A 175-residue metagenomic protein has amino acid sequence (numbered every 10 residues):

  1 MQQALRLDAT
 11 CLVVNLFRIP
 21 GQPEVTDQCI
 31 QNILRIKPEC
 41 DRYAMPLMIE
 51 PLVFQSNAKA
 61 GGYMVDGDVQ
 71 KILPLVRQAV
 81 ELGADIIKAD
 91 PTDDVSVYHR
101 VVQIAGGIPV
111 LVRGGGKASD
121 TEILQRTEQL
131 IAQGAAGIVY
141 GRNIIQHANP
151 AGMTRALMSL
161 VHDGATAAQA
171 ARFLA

Functional and structural regions predicted by a protein language model:
M1-V110, A118-A136, S159, Q169-A170: Alpha/beta enzyme core
V112-G116, Y140-N143: Glycine-rich beta-strand-to-loop/alpha-helix junction loops that act as flexible
K117-D120, I145-H147: Short gly/pro/ser/thr-enriched loop/turn and capping motifs at secondary-structure boundaries
I131-G134, I145-A175: C-terminal helical cap(s) of enzyme catalytic domains, especially alpha/beta-barrels
